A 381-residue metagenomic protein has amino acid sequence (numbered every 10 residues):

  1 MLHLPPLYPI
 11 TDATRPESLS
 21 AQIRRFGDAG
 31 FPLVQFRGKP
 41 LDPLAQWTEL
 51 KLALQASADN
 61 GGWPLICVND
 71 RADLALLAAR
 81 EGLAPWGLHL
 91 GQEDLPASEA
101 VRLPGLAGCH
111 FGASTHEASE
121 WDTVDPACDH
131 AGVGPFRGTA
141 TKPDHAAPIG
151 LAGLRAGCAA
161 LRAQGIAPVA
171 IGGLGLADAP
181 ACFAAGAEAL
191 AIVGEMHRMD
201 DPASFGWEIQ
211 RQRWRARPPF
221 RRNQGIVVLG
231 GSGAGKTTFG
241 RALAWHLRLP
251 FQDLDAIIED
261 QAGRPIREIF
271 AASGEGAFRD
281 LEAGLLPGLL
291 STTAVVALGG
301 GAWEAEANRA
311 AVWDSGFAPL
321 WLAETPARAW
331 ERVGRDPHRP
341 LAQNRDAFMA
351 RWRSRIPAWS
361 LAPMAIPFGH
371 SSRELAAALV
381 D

Functional and structural regions predicted by a protein language model:
L33-L106: N-terminal active-site wall of soluble small-molecule enzyme domains
W47-D70, V101-H116, A146-A170, E208-P218: Alpha-helix-loop-beta-strand connector modules within alpha/beta enzyme cores
I66-L83, H116-A127, A167-A170, L174-I192 (+1 more regions): Catalytic cores of alpha/beta
W86-A100, G132-H145, A179-R213: Glycine-rich phosphate-binding active-site loops on the catalytic face of alpha/beta enzymes
K236: Conserved lysine of the Walker
H246, S354-D381: NTP-dependent small-molecule kinase module
L254-W313: ATP-dependent small-molecule kinase phosphotransfer cores that center on conserved nucleotide phosphate-binding segments
S315-P357: A glycine- and Lys/Arg-enriched "phosphate-lid" helix/loop adjacent to the NTP-binding pocket of small-molecule kinases
